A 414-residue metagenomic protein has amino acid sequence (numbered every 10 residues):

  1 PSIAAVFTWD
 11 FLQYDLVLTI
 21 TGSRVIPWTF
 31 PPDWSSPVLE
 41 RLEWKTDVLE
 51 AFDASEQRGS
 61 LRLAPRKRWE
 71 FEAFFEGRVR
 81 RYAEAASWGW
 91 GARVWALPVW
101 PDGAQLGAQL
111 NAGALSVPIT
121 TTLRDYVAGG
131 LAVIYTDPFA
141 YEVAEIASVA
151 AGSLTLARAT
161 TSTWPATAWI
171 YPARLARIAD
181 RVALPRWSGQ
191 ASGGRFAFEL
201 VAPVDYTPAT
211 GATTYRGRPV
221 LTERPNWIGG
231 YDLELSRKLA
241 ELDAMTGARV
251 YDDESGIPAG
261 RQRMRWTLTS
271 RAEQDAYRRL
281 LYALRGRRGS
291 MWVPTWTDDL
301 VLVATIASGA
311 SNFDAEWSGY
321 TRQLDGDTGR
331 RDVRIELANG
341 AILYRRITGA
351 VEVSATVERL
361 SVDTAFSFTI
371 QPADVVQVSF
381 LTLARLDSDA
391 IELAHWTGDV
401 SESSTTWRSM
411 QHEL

Functional and structural regions predicted by a protein language model:
P1-R24: Feature for long, exposed domains in two main contexts
W9-Q13, I134-P138, L200-A202, I335-N339 (+1 more regions): Short acidic, glycine-rich loop/turn motifs
R24-P31, S36-S60, R66, A73 (+3 more regions): Charged, low-complexity interaction regions that mediate assembly/partner binding in large macromolecular machines
V25-R41, T136-Y141, G152-D232, A355-L414: Cys-His-centered catalytic/binding microenvironment captured across papain-like cysteine peptidases and homologous
W44-A51, R58-G77, L184-Y206, R237 (+2 more regions): Oligomerization/assembly interface segments of phage tail-like spikes and tubes
E56-R58, R249, L383: Active-site-adjacent core segments of small-molecule enzymes
F74, R78-T163, T207, L221-W227 (+2 more regions): Autoprocessing Asn-cyclization modules and mimics
D243-G247: Long, hydrophobic alpha/beta structural blocks
